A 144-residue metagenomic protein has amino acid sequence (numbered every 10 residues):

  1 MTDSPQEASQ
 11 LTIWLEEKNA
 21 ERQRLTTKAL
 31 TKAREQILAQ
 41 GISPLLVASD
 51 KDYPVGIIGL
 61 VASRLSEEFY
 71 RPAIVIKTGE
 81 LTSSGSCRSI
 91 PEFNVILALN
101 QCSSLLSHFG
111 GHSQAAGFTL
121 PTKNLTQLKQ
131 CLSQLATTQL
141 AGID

Functional and structural regions predicted by a protein language model:
M1-N124, Q130: Hydrophobic helix-and-loop "lid/oligomerization" segment in the mid-to-C-terminal part of catalytic domains
Q134-D144: A contiguous loop/helix-start segment that scaffolds small-molecule binding in enzyme catalytic cores
